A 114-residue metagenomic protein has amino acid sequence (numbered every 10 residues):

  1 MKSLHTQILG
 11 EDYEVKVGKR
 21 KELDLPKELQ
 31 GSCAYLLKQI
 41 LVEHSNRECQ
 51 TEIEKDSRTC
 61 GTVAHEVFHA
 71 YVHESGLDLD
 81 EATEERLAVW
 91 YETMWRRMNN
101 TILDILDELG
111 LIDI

Functional and structural regions predicted by a protein language model:
M1-K2: A short, compositionally biased
H5-T59, A70-E74, D78, E84-T93: Active-site scaffold of zinc-dependent metalloenzymes
H65, H69: Histidine-centered divalent metal-coordination motifs
L77-I114: Post-HExxH zinc-binding segment in Zn-dependent metallohydrolases
